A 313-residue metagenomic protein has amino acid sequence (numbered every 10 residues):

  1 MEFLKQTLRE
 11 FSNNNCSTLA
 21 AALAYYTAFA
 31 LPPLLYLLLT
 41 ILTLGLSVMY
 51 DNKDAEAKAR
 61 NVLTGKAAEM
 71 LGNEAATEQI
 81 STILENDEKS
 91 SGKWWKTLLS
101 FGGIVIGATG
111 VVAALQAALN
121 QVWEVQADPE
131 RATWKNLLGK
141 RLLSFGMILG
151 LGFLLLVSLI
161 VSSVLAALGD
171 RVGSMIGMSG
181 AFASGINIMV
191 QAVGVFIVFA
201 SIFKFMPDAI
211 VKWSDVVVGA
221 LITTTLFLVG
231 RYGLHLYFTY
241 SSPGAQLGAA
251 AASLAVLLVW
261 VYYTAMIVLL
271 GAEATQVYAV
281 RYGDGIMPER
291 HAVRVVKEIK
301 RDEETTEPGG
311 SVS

Functional and structural regions predicted by a protein language model:
M1-S313: Membrane-embedded alpha-helices and immediately adjacent juxtamembrane helical segments in alpha-helical membrane
